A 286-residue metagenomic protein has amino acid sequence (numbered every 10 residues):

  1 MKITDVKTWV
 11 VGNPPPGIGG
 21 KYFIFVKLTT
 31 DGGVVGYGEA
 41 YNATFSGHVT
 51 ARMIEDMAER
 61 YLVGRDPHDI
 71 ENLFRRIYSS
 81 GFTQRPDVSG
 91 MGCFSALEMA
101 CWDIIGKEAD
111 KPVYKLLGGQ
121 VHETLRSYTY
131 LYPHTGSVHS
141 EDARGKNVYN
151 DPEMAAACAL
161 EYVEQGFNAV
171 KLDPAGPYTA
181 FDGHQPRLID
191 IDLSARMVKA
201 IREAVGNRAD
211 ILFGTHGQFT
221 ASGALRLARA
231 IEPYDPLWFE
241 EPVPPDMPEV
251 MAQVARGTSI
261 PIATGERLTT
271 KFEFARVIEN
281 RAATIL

Functional and structural regions predicted by a protein language model:
M1-T44: Structured beta-strand/loop patches that form or line metal/cofactor-binding pockets in enzymes
M1-T8, N13, K107, K111-L125: N-terminal amphipathic alpha-helix/helix-capping segment at the start of soluble metabolic enzymes
I3, G33, A58, L97 (+5 more regions): Conserved, mostly hydrophobic/aromatic
W9, Q218, P244-P245, R267-T269: Short beta->alpha connector loops
T29-E108: Metal- or metallocofactor-binding catalytic centers and their adjacent structured scaffolds across diverse enzyme
D103, K115, K199, A252 (+1 more regions): Active-site phosphate/pyrophosphate- and oxyanion-stabilizing loops and adjacent acidic/basic residues in soluble
T124, T129-Q253, G257: Metal-dependent enolase-superfamily TIM-barrel catalytic cores that perform enediolate-based chemistry
D246, V250-L286: Catalytic alpha/beta core domains of metabolic enzymes, predominantly
